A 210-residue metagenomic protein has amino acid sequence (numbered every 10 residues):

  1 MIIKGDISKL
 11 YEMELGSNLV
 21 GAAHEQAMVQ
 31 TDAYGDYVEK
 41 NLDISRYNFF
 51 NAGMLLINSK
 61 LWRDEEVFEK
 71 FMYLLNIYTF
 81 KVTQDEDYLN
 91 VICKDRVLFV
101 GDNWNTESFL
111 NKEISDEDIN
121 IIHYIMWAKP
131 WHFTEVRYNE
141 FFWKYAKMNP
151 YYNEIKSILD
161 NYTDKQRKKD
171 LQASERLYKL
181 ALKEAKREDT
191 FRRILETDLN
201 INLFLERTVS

Functional and structural regions predicted by a protein language model:
M1-I2, L61: Short, glycine/acidic-enriched loop or turn micro-motifs at the edges of active sites
I2-E39: Conserved donor-nucleotide/metal-binding helix-loop-beta segment in metal-dependent transferases, i.e., the alpha-helix
E14, Y47-N48: Generic structural signal for beta-strand residues in well-ordered domains
Y34-R46, K60, E69: Short, flexible, basic/aromatic active-site loop/helix in glycosyltransferases
N48-S210: A glycosyltransferase accessory/donor-loop signature
